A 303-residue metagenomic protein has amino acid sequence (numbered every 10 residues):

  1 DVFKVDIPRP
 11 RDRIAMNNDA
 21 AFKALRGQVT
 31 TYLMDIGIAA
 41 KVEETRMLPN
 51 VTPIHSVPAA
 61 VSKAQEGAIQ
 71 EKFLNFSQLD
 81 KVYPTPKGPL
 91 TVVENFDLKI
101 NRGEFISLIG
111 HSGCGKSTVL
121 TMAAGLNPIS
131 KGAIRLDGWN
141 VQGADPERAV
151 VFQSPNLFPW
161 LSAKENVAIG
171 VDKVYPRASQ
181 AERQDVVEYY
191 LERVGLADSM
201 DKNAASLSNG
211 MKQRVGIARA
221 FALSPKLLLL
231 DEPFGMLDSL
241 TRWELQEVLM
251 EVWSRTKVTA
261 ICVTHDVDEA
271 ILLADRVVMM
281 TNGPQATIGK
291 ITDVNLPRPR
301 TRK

Functional and structural regions predicted by a protein language model:
K4, K164-D172, Q184, E188 (+1 more regions): Short helical segment in ABC ATPase nucleotide-binding domains corresponding to the A-loop/adjacent helical element
I109-H111: The feature captures the beta-strand-to-loop junction immediately N-terminal to the Walker
A124: Helix-to-loop junction immediately C-terminal to a conserved catalytic motif
G132-A144: Conserved ABC transporter NBD signature motif
A168, S179-S199, E251: Conserved ABC ATPase "signature" region
N203-L207, M211: Conserved ABC ATPase signature
A222-K226: A short, proline-enriched helix->beta-strand linker immediately N-terminal to the Walker B motif in ABC-type P-loop
